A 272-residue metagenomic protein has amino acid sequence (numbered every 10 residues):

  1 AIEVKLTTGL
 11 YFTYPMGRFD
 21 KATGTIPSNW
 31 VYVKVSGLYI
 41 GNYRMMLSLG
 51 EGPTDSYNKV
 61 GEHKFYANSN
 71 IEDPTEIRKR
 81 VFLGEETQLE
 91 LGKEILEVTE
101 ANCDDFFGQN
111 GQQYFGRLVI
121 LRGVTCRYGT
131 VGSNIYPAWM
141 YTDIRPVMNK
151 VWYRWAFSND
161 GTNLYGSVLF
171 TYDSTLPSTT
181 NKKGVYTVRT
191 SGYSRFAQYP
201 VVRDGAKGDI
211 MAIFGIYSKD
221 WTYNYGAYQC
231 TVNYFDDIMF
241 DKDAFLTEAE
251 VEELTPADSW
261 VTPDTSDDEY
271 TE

Functional and structural regions predicted by a protein language model:
A1-T271: OB-fold nucleic-acid-binding modules
